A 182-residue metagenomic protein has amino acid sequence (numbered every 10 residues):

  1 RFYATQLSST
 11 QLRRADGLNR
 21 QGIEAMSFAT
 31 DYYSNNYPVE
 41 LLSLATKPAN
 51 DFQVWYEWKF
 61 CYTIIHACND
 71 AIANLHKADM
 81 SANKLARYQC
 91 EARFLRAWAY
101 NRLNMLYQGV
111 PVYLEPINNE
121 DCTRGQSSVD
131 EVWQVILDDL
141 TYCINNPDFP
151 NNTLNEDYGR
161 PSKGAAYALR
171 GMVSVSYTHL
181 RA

Functional and structural regions predicted by a protein language model:
R1-E91, L95-Q134, P150-T153: Short acidic-aromatic linear motifs embedded in glycine-rich loops, typified by GG[WY][YF]DAGD(H) and related
N74, S176-Y177: Active-site catalytic microenvironments for nucleophilic, acid-base chemistry
Y158-L169: Amphipathic alpha-helical protein-interaction segments enriched in hydrophobic
T178-A182: Conserved small/polar residues in nucleotide/adenosyl-binding loops
